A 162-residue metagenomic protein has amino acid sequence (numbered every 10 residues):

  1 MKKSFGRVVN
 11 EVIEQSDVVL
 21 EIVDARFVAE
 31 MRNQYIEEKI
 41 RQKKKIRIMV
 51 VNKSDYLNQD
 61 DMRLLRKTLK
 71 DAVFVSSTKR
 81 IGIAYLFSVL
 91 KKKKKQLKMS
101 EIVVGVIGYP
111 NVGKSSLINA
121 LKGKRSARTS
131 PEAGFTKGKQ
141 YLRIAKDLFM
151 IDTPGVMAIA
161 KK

Functional and structural regions predicted by a protein language model:
M1-V19, A25-I48, S54, D60 (+3 more regions): Helix-rich effector regions associated with P-loop NTPase G domains
Q15-V19, K43, V75, Y109-G113 (+1 more regions): A generic short-segment signal for beta-strand/edge and adjacent turn/coil regions
I40, K94, L121, R125: Active-site catalytic pocket residues across diverse enzymes, especially alpha/beta-hydrolases
K45-I48, S54-Y109, S126: Canonical P-loop GTPase G-domain recognition
G82, G113, F149: Short phosphate-engaging motifs
I102-T129, T153: Glycine-rich phosphate-binding P-loop
